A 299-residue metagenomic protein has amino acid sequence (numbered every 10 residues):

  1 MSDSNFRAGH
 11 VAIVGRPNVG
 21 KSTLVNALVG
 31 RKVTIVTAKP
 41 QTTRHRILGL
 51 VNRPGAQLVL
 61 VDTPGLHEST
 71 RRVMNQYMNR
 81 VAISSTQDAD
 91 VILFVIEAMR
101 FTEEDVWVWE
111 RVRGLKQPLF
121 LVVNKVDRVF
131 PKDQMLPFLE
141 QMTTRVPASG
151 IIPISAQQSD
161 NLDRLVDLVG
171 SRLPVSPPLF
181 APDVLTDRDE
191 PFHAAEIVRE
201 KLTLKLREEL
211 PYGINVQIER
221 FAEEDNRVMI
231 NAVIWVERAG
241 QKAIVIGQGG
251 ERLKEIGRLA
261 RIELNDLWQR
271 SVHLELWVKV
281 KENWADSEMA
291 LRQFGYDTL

Functional and structural regions predicted by a protein language model:
M1-V91, V233-I234: Conserved G1/Walker A P-loop phosphate-binding module
A12, N26, H45, G49 (+12 more regions): Solvent-exposed alpha-helical segments within well-ordered globular domains of core cellular machineries
G20, N161, R252: Conserved glycine(s) of the Walker
R31, L50-P54, S85-I92, M99 (+8 more regions): Conserved, well-folded catalytic cores of nucleic-acid-processing and energy-transducing macromolecular machines
T43, H67-E68, F101-T102, V129-F130 (+1 more regions): Catalytic P-loop NTPase motifs of RecA-like helicase/translocase cores
V51-Q57, Y77-I151, K205, A222-R227: Conserved C-terminal guanine-recognition region of P-loop GTPase G domains, centered on the G4
P118-F120, D127-T186, E190: Canonical P-loop GTPase G-domain recognition
E190-L299: P-loop NTP-binding site
